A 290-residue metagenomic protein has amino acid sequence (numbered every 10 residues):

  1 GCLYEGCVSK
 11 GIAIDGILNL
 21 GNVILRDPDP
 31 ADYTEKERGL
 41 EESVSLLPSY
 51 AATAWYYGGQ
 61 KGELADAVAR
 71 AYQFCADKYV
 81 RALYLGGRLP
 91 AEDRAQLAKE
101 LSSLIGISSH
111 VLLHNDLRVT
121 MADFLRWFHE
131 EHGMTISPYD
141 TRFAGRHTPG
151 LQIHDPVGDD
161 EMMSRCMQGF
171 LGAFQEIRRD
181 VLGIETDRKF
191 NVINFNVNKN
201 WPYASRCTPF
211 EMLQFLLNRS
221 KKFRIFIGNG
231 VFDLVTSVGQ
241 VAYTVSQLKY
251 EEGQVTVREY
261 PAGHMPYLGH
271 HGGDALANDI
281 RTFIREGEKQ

Functional and structural regions predicted by a protein language model:
C2-M162: Alpha/beta-hydrolase
D27-E42, I107-K289: C-terminal subdomain of alpha/beta-hydrolase-fold enzymes, centered on the catalytic histidine and its supporting
